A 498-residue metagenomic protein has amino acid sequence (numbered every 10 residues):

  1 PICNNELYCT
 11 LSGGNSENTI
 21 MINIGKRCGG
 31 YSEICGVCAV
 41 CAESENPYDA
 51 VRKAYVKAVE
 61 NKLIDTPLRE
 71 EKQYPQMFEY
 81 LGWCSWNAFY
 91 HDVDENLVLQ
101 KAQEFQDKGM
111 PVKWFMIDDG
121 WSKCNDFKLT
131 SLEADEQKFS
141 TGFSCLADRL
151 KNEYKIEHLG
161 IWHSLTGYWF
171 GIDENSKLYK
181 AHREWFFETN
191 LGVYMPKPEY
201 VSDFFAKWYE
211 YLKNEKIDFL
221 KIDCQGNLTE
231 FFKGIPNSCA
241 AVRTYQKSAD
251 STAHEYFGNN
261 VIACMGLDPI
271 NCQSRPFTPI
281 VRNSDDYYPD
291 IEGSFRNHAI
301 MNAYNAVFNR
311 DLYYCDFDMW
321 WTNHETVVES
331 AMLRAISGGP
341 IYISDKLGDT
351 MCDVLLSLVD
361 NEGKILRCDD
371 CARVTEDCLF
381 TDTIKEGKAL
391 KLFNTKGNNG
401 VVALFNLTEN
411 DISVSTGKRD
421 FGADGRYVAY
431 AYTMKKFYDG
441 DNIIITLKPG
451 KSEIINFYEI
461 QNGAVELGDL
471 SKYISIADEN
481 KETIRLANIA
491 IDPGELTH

Functional and structural regions predicted by a protein language model:
P1-E60: N-terminal accessory beta-strand-rich subdomains and adjacent acidic, glycine-rich linkers that precede catalytic cores
Q76-P236: Aromatic-lined carbohydrate-binding/catalytic grooves of carbohydrate-active enzymes
Y80-G82, V112-F115, I156-G160, D218-L220 (+5 more regions): Beta-sheet entry/capping signal
L81, S357, E362-I365, C371-A372 (+2 more regions): Short helix/strand-capping turn motifs
F89-V93, S122-D126, T166-I172, N227-F231 (+6 more regions): Flexible loop/turn segments at secondary-structure boundaries
G171-E210, K247-C352, R373-V374: Glycan-recognition surfaces
R334-S337, Y342, F380-G425, K451-Q461 (+1 more regions): Carbohydrate-binding surface patches
K436-E459: Intrinsically disordered, low-complexity Pro/Gly/Ser/Thr-rich segments with frequent PxxP/GP/PP motifs and embedded
